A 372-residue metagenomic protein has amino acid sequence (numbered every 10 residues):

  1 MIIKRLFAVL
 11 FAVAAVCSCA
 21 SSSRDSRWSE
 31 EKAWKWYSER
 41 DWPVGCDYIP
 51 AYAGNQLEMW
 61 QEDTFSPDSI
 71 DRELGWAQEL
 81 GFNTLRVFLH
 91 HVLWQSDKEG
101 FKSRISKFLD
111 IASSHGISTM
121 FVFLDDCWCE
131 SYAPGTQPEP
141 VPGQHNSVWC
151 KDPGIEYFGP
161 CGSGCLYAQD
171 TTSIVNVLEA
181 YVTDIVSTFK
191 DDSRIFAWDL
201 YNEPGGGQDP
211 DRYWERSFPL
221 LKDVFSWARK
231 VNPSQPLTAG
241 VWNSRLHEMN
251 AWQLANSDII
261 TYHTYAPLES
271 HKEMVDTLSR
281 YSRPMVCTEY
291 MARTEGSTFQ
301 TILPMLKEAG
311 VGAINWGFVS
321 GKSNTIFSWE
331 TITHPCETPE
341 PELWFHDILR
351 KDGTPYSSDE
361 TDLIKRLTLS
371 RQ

Functional and structural regions predicted by a protein language model:
M1-I3: N-terminal secretory signal peptides that target proteins for export/translocation
R5-A14: Sec-dependent N-terminal signal peptides
A14-R27: Bacterial Sec-dependent signal peptides at the C-terminal "C-region" and cleavage site
D25-S257, H263, L268, Y281 (+7 more regions): Active-site mouth of glycoside hydrolases
V286-E289, G312-G317: Conserved active-site loop/cleft motifs that coordinate metal ions or position small ligands
F299-L303: Catalytic cores of alpha/beta
K365-Q372: Catalytic domains of carbohydrate-active enzymes that cleave complex glycans
